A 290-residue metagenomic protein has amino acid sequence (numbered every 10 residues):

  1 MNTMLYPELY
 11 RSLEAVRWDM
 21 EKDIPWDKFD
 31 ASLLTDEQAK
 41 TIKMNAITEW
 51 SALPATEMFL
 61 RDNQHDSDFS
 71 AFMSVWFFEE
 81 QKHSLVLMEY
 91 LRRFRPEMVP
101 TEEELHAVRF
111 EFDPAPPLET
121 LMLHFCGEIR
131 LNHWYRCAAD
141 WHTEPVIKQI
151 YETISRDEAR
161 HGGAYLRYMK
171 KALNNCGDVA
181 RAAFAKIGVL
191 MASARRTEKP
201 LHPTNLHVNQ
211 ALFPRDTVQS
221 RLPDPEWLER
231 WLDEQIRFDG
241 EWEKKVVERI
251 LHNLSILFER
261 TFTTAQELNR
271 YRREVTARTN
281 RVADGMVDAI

Functional and structural regions predicted by a protein language model:
M1-I290: Non-heme di-metal
